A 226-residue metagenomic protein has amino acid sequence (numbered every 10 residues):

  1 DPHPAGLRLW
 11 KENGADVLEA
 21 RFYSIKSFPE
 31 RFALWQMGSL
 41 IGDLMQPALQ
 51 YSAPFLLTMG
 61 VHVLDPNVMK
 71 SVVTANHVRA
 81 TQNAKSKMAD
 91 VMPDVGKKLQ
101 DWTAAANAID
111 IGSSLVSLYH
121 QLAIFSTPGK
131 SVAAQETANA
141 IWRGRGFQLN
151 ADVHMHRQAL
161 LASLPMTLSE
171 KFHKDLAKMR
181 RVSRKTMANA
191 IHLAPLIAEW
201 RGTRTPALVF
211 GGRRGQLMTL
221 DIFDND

Functional and structural regions predicted by a protein language model:
D1-P195: Extended, folded cores of ATP/NTP-driven motor/assembly subunits in large transport and secretion machines
I197-W200: Long insertion/accessory domains within large nucleic-acid-processing enzymes
T203-D226: Glycine-rich phosphate-binding loop of nucleotide-binding enzymes
